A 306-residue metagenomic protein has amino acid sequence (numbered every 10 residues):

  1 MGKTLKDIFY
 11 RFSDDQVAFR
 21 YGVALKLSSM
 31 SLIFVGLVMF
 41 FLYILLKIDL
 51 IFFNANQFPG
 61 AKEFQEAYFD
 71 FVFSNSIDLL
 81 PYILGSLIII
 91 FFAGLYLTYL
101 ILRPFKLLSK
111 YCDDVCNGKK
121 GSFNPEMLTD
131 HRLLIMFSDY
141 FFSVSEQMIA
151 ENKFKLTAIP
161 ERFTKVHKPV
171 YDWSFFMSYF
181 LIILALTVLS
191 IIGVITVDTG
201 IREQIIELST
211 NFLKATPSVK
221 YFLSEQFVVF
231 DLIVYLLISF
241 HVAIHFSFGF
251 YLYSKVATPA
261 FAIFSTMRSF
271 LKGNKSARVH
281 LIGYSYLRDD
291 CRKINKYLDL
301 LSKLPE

Functional and structural regions predicted by a protein language model:
M1-F19, K153-R162, G273, K296-D299 (+1 more regions): Non-catalytic regulatory/interaction regions at protein termini and inter-domain linkers
T4-R103, V166-G249: Alpha-helical transmembrane segments and their helix-membrane boundary motifs
N56-A61, L102-G121: Membrane-interface amphipathic/juxtamembrane segments adjacent to transmembrane helices
G94, P104, Y111, Y140 (+3 more regions): Short alpha-helical segment of the DHp
G94-D113, G249-F264: Cytoplasmic juxtamembrane amphipathic helix immediately C-terminal to a transmembrane segment
K110-M136, S265-I282, D289, L304-E306: Short, charged helix-helix connector/hinge segments
R132-A158, L252, I282, D289-P305: Amphipathic coiled-coil signaling helices used for dimeric signal transmission
V242, F246, F250, S254-A260 (+4 more regions): Compact recognition or signaling/catalytic modules
